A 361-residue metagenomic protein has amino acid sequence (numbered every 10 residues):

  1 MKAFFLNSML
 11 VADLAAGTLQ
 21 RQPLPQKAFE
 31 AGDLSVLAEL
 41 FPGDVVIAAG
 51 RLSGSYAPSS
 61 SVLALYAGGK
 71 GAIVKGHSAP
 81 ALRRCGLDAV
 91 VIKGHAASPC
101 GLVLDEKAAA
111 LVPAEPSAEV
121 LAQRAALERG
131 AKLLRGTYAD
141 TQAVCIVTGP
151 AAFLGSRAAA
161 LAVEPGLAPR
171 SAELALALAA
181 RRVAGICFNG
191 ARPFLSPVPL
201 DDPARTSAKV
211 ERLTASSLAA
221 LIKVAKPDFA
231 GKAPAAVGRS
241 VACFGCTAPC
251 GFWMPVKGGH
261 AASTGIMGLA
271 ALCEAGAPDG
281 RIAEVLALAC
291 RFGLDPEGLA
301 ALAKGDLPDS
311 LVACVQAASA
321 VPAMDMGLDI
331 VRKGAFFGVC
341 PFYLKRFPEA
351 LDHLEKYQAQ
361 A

Functional and structural regions predicted by a protein language model:
M1-G43: Conserved, well-structured core domains of diverse proteins
L10-L14, L19, A28, S61 (+1 more regions): Extended C-terminal regions of large enzymes
L14, L24-L34, L87, H95-A118 (+3 more regions): N-terminally biased helix-coil "hinge/interface" segments that flank
A31-S60, C246-A261: Conserved oxyanion/phosphate-binding beta-strand-loop segments in alpha/beta enzyme cores
V45-A49, G71, V90-G94, P113 (+3 more regions): General beta-strand structural signal in soluble alpha/beta enzymes
L63-G68: Glycine/charged-rich beta-loop-alpha catalytic/anionic-binding loops adjacent to active sites
G69-A89, A114-A125, K132-Y138, V285-C290 (+1 more regions): Alpha/propeptide regions of enzymes that mature by internal proteolysis
K75-K107, A179-F194, D295-L302: Glycine-rich phosphate/pyrophosphate-binding loops and their adjacent beta-strand/loop elements at enzyme active sites
